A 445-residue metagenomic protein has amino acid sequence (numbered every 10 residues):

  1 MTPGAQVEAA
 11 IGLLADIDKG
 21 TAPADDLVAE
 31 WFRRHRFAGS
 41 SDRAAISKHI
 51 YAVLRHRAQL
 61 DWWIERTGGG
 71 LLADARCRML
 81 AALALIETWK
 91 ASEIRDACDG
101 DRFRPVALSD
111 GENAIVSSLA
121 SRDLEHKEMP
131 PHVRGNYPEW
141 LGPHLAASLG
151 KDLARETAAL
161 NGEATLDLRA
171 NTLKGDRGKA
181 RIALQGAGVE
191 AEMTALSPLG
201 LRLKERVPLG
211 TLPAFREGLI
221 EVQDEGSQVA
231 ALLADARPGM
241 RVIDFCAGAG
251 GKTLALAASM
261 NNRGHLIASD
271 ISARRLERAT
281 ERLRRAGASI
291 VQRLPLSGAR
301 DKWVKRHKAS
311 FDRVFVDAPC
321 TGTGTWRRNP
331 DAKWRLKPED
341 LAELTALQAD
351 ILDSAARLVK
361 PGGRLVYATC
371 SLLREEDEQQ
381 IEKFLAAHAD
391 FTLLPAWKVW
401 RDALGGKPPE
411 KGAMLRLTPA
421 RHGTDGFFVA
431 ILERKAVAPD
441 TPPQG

Functional and structural regions predicted by a protein language model:
M1-G210: Class I Rossmann-like S-adenosyl-L-methionine
G178-G445: Rossmann-like S-adenosyl-L-methionine
